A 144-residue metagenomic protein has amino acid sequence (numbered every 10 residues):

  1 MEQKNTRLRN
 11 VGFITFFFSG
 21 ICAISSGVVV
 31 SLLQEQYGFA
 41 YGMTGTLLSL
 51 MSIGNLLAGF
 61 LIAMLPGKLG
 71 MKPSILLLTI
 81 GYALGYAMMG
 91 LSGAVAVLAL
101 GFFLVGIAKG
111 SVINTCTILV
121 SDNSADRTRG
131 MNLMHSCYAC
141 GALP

Functional and structural regions predicted by a protein language model:
L8, I14-F39, G59, I113: Extracytoplasmic
F16, G45-S52: Short hydrophobic/aromatic, small-residue-rich stretches within specific transmembrane helices of secondary active
F17, G85, A96-S111: Hydrophobic core of transmembrane alpha-helices in multi-pass small-molecule transporters, especially MFS/SLC-type
I24, M51-F60, L143: Residue-level signature of mid-helix packing/kink "hotspots" within the transmembrane helices of 12-pass Major
V30, F39-L48, M131: Juxtamembrane helix-start elements in MFS-like secondary transporters
L57-A96: Conserved MFS/SLC helix-loop-helix module at the cytosolic interface between two early adjacent transmembrane helices
G110-S124: Intracellular juxtamembrane helix-capping segments at the cytosolic ends of symmetry-related transmembrane helices
T128-P144: Glycine-rich segments within core transmembrane alpha-helices of 12-TM secondary carriers
